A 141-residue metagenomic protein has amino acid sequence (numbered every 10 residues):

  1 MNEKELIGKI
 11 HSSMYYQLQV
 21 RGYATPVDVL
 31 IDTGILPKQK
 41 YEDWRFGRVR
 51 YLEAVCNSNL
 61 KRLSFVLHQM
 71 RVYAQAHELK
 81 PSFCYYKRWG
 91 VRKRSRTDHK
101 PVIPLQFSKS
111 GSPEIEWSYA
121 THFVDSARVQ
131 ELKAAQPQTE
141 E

Functional and structural regions predicted by a protein language model:
M1, V29, Q138-E141: Polar low-complexity intrinsically disordered regions
E3-V27, D32, L36-P37, E42-V55: Positively charged, polyanion-binding regions of nucleic-acid-associated proteins
Q39, L60-E141: Phospho-regulated, low-complexity intrinsically disordered regions of nuclear gene-regulatory and chromatin-associated
